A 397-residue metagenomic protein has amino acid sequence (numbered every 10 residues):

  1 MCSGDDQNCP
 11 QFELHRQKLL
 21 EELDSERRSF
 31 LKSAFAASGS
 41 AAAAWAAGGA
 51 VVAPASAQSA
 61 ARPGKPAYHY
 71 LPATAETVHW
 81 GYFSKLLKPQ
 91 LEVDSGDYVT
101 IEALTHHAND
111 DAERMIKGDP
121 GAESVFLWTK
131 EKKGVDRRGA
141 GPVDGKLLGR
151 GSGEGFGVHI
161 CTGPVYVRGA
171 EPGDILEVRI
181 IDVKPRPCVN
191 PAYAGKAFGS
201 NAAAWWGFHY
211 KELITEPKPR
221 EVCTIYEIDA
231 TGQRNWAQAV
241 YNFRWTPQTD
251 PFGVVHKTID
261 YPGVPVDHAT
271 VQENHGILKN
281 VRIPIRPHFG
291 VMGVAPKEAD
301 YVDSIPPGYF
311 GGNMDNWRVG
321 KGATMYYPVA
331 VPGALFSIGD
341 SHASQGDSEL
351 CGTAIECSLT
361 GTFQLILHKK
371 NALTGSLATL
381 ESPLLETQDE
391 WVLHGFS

Functional and structural regions predicted by a protein language model:
M1-S29, V52-A53: N-terminal secretory signal peptides
S29-V52: N-terminal export signals
Y68-G153: N-terminal, Lys/Arg-enriched amphipathic/low-complexity engagement segments that precede the first folded domain
T74-S84, E154-C161, V302-F310: Short, structured beta-strand/loop micro-motifs enriched in basic residues and often containing a Trp
K88-E92, M115-I116, T162-R168, M314-W317: Short, surface-exposed secondary-structure edge patches
P89-H107, Y166-G169, D174-D182, M325-V331: Beta-strand cores of secreted/periplasmic/IMS beta-sandwich domains, seen most often in copper-related folds
L127-C188: Long, hydrophobic/aromatic-enriched structural stretches that serve as scaffold segments
I175-G395: Glycine-rich anion/phosphate-binding loop at the beta-strand->alpha-helix junction
